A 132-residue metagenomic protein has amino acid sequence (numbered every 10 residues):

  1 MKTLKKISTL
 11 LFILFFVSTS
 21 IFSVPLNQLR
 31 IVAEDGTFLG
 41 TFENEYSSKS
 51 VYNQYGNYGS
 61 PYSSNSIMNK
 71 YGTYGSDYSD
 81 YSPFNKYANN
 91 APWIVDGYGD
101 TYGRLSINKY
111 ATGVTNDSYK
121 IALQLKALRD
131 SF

Functional and structural regions predicted by a protein language model:
M1-L11: Bacterial N-terminal signal peptides that target proteins for export
L14-F15: Repetitive helical segments and hydrophobic/amphipathic motifs
F22-F132: Repetitive, compositionally biased segments used for assembly/scaffolding
